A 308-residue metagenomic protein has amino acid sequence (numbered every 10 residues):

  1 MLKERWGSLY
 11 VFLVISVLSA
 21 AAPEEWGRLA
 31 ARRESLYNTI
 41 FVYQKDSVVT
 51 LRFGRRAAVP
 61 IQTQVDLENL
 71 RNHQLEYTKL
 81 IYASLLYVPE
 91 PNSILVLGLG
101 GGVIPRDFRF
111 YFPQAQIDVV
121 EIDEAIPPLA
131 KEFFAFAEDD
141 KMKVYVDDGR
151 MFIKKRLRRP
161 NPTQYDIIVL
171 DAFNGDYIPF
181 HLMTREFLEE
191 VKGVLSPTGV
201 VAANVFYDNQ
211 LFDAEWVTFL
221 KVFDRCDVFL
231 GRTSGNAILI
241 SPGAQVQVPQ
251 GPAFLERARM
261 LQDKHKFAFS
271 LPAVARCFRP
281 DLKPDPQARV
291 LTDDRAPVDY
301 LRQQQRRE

Functional and structural regions predicted by a protein language model:
L2-Y10: Bacterial N-terminal signal peptides that target proteins for export
R5, N92-G101, G251-E256: Short alpha-helical "patches" and their helix-cap loops
F12-A22: Hydrophobic h-region of N-terminal signal peptides that target proteins for export in Gram-negative bacteria
A20-V59, R225-E308: Soluble small-group transferase modules, centered on the S-adenosyl donor enzyme superfamily
Q44, N72-A203, Y207-Q210, V222 (+1 more regions): The AdoMet/dcAdoMet-binding core of the Class I SAM-like
R55-R71, Y177: Acidic/histidine-rich helix-loop elements that form or flank divalent-metal/phosphate-binding sites at the catalytic
